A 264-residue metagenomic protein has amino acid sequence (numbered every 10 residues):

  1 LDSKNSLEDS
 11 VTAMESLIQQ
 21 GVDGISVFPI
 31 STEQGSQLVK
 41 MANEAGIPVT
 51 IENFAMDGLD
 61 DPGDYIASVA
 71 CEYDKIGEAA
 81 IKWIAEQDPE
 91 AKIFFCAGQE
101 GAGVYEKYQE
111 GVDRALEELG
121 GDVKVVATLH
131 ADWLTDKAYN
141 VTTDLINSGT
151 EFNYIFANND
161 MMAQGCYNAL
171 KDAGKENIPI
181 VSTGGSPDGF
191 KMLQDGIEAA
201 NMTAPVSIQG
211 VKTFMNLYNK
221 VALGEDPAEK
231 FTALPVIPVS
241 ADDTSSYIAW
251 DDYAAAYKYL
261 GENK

Functional and structural regions predicted by a protein language model:
L1-S3, F94-F95, L116-T135: Short beta-strand elements in bilobed, periplasmic/extracellular small-molecule ligand-binding domains
S10, A67-I93, K107, K137-Y139 (+2 more regions): Hydrophobic alpha-helical segments within soluble ligand-binding/sensing domains
V11-E15, Q19, D23-E44, V112 (+2 more regions): Hydrophobic alpha-helical
G24, P29, I66-A67, K92-G101: Short beta-strand segments enriched in small/hydrophobic residues
P29-I30, F54, A97, N159 (+1 more regions): Short secondary-structure boundary segments
T32, Q37-K75, S186-Q194, A199 (+2 more regions): Flexible loop/hinge segments that line or gate small-molecule binding clefts
I76-A80, G103-V123, K137, V141 (+2 more regions): Short, solvent-exposed amphipathic alpha-helices that sit in or adjacent to ligand/effector-binding or catalytic
C96, E100, V104, A115-L119 (+2 more regions): Hinge/cleft segment of the Venus flytrap/periplasmic-binding protein
